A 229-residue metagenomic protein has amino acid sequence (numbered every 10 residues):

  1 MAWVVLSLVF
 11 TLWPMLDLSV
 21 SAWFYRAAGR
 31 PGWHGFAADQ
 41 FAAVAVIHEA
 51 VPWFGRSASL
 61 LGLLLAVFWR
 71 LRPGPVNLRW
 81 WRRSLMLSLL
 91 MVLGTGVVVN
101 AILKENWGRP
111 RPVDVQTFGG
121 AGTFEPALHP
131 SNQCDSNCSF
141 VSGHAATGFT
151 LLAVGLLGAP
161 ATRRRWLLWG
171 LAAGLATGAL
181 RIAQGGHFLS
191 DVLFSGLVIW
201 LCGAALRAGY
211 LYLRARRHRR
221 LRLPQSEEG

Functional and structural regions predicted by a protein language model:
M1-L63, K104-R111, T123: N-terminal transmembrane-helix/juxtamembrane module of multi-pass inner/ER membrane proteins
L6-T11, V92-V97, A172-I182: Aromatic-anchored segments of alpha-helical transmembrane domains
L12-W13, L64-V76, G155-T162, A205-Y210: Structural signal for the C-terminal ends of transmembrane alpha-helices and the immediately following loop
S19, E49-S57, R83-M86, R164-A172 (+1 more regions): Alpha-helical transmembrane segments of integral membrane proteins
R26-F36, G62-R79, P112, L211-L223: Membrane interface segments of multi-pass transport proteins and intramembrane proteases
L65-N106, L167: Interfacial segments of alpha-helical transmembrane regions
N106-Q133: Membrane-interface interhelical connector segments
F124-G229: Membrane-embedded catalytic cores of phosphoryl/pyrophosphoryl-handling enzymes
